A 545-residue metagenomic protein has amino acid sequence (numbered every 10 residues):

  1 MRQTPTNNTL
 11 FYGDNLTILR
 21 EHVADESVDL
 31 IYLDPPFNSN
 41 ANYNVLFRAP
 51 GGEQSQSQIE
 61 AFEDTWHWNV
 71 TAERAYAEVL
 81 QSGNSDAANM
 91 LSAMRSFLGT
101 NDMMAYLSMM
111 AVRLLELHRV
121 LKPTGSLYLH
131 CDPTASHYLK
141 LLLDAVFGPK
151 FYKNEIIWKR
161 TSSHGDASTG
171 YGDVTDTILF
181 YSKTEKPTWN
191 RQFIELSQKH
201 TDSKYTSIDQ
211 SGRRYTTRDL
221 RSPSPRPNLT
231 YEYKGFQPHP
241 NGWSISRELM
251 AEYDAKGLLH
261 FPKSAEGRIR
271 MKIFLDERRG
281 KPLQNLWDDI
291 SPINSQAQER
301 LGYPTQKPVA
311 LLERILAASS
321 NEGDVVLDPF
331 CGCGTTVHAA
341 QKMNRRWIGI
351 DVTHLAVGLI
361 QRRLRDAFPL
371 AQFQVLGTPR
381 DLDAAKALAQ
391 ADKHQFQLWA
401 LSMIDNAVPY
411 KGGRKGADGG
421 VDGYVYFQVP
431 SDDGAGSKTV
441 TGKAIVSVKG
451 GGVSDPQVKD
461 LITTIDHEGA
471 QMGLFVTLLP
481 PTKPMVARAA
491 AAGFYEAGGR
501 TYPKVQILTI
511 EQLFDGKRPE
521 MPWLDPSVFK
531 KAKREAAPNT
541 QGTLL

Functional and structural regions predicted by a protein language model:
M1-I350, L355-L359: Core catalytic lobe of class I
I348-L545: Mixed-charge (Asp/Glu-Lys/Arg
